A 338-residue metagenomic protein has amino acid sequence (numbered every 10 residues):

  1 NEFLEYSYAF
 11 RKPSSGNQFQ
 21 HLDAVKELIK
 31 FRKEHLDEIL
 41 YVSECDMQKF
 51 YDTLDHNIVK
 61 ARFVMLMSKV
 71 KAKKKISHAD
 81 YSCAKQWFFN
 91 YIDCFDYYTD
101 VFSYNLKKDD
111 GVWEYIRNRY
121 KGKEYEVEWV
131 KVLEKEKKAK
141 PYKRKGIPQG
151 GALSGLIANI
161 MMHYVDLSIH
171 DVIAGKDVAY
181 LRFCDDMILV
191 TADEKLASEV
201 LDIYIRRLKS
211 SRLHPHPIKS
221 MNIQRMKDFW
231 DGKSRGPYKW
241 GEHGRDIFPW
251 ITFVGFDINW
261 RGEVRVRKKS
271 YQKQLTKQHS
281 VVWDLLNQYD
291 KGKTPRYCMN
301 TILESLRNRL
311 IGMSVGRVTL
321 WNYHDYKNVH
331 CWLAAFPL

Functional and structural regions predicted by a protein language model:
N1-H56: Active-site-proximal segment of RNA-dependent polymerases
R11-F19, Y180, I188-L189, M221-G232: Beta-rich nucleic-acid/ligand-interaction surfaces
E34-C184, I188-I205, F248-W250: Conserved polymerase palm-domain catalytic core
K145, Q149, S198, S211 (+1 more regions): Active-site and adjacent loop segments of nucleotide-processing enzymes that use two-metal-ion phosphate chemistry
I173, K209-R212: Conserved catalytic core of nucleotide polymerization and phosphodiester-bond processing enzymes
Y204-L208, K227-K233, I258: Charge-rich, low-complexity intrinsically disordered segments
R212-S220: Conserved short beta-strand edge segments in small beta-sheet-based binding/regulatory domains
K219-P249: Short, conserved micro-motifs composed of acidic
